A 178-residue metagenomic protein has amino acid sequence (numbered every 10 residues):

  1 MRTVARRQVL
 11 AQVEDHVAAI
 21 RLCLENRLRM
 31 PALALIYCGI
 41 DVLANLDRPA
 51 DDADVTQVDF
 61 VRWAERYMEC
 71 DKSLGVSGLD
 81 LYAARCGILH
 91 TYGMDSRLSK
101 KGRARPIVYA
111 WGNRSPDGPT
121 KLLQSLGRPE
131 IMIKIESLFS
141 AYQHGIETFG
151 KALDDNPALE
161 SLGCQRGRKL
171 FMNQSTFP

Functional and structural regions predicted by a protein language model:
M1-M30: Charged alpha-helical initiation segments
M1-V9, L46-R66, L138-I146: Amphipathic repeat-derived elements
V13, A32, G78-L81: Hydrophobic packing residues in well-ordered alpha-helices of helical domains and bundles
H16-A19, L35, A84: Short, hydrophobic/aromatic alpha-helical segments in well-folded domains
V17, R21, L43, L89-Y92: A structural signal for well-ordered alpha-helices, especially hydrophobic packing surfaces of coiled-coils
C23-C70: Short, contiguous, well-structured surface segments enriched in hydrophobic/aromatic residues
A64-M172: Long, charged low-complexity segments
N173-F177: Viral RNA-dependent RNA polymerase
